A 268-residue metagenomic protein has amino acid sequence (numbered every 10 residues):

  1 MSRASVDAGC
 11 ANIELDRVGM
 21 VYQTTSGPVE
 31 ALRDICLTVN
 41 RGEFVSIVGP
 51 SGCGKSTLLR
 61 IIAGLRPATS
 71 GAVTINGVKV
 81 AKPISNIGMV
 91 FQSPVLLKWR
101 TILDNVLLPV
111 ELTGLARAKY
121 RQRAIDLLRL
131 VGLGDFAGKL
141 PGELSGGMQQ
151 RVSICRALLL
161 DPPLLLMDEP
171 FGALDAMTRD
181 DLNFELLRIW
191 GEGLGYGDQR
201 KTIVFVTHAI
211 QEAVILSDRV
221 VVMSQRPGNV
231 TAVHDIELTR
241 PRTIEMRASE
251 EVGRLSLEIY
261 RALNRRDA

Functional and structural regions predicted by a protein language model:
V48-P50: The feature captures the beta-strand-to-loop junction immediately N-terminal to the Walker
A63: Helix-to-loop junction immediately C-terminal to a conserved catalytic motif
G71-P83: Conserved ABC transporter NBD signature motif
R100-L107: Short coil-to-helix segment of the ABC ATPase nucleotide-binding domain corresponding to the Q-loop/switch region
L107, E111, A118-F136, L187-R188: Conserved ABC ATPase "signature" region
K139-G142, L160: Conserved signature/switch motifs of ABC ATPase nucleotide-binding domains
I154: Hydrophobic anchor residue at the start of the ABC signature
L165-D168: Catalytic Walker B motif of ABC-type/P-loop ATPase nucleotide-binding domains
